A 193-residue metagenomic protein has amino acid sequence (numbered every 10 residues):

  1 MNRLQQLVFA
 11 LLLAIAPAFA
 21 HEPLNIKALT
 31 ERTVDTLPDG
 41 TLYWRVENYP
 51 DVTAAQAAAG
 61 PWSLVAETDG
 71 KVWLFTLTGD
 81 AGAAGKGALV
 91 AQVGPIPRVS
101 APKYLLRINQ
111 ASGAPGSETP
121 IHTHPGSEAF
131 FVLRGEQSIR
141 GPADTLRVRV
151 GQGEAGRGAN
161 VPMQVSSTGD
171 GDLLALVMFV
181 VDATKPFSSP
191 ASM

Functional and structural regions predicted by a protein language model:
M1-V8: Bacterial N-terminal signal peptides that target proteins for export
L11-A20: Hydrophobic h-region of N-terminal signal peptides that target proteins for export in Gram-negative bacteria
F19-K103, S189-M193: A short, N-terminal "cap"/entry segment at the start of jelly-roll beta-barrel domains of the cupin/DSBH fold
N48-A54, G113, G141-N160: Short acidic-glycine-tyrosine-enriched beta hairpin
P61, T68-V72, T145, G158-P186: Ligand-binding loop in jelly-roll beta-barrel domains
P102-L105, A114-F131: A short beta-loop-beta micro-motif enriched in histidine and acidic residues
E118-P120, S138, E154-S166: Histidine-centered metal-chelating micro-motifs
P125-A143: Glycine- and acidic-residue-biased ligand/ion/polar-headgroup-sensing regions
